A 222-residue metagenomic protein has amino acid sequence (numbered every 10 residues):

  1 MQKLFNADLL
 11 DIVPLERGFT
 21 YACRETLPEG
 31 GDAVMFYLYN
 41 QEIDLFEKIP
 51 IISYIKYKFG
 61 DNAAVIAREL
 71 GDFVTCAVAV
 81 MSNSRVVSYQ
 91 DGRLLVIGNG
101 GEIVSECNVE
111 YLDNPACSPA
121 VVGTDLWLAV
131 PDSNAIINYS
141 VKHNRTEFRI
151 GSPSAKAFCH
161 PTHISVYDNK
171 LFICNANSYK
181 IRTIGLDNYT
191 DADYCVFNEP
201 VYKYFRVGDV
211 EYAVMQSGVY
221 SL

Functional and structural regions predicted by a protein language model:
M1-E25: An edge-strand/N-cap motif at the start of beta-rich repeat modules
M1-F5, E47-I49, D61-E69, E102-E110 (+2 more regions): A short beta-strand motif characteristic of beta-propeller blades
N6-P14, V65-V78, E110-A120, A155-Y167 (+2 more regions): Beta-rich, blade/repeat-based domains predominating in secreted/periplasmic proteins but also intracellular
R17-G18, S82-S84, G123-D125, D168-N169 (+1 more regions): Short coil/turn segments that connect the beta-strands within blades of beta-propeller domains
Y21-G30, V87-D91, L128-S133, I173-N177 (+1 more regions): Conserved beta-strand positions in repeat-built beta-propeller and related beta-rich domains
P28-L38, R93-V96, N134-N138, Y179-T183 (+1 more regions): Structural motif
N40-E42, G98-G101, S140-N144, G185-Y189: Short loop/turn segments that connect beta-strands within beta-propeller blades
N108-A120, L126-S165: Eukaryotic tandem repeat interaction scaffolds
